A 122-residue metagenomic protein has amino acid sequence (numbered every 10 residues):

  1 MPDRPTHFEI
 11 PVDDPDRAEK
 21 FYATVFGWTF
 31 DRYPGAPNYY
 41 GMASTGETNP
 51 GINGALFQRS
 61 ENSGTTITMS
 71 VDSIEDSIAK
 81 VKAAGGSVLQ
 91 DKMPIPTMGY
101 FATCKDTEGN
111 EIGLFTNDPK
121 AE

Functional and structural regions predicted by a protein language model:
M1-E19, T65-M69, T116-E122: N-terminal beta-strand motif that seeds the catalytic metal site of vicinal oxygen chelate
P2, E9-P50: Core segments of cupin and vicinal oxygen chelate
T6, I10, D31-P34, I78-A79 (+1 more regions): Vicinal oxygen chelate
D14, S73, D106: Acidic di-acidic motifs
Y39-G41, T65, M98-A102: Short beta-strand micro-motifs in enzyme catalytic cores
T48-N53, N110-I112: Short, charged/polar, Gly/Pro-enriched secondary-structure boundary elements
S60-V88: Mid-chain, well-packed structural core segment of small domains
